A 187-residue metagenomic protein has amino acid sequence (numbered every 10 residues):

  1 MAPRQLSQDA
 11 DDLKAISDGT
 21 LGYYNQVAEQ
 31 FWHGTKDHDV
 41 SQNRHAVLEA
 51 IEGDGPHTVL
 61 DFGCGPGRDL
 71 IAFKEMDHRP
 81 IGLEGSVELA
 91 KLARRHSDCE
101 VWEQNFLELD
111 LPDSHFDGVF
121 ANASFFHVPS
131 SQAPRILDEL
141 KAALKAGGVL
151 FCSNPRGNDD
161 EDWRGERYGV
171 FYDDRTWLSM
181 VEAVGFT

Functional and structural regions predicted by a protein language model:
A2-D54: Conserved class I S-adenosyl-L-methionine
G55-G65: Conserved class I S-adenosyl-L-methionine
P66-E108: Class I SAM-dependent methyltransferase SAM/SAH-binding core
L107-V119: A short acidic, Gly/Pro-enriched loop at the edge of an enzyme's catalytic core that lines a small-molecule cofactor
G118-Q132: A short SAM/SAH-binding and catalytic strip from SAM-dependent methyltransferases
P134-A146: A short glycine-rich, Lys/Arg-flanked "PGG" loop and its adjoining helix->strand segment in the class I
G147-N154: Conserved beta-strand signature within the Rossmann-like core of class I S-adenosyl-L-methionine
D160-T176: Acceptor-substrate binding/catalytic loop of class I
